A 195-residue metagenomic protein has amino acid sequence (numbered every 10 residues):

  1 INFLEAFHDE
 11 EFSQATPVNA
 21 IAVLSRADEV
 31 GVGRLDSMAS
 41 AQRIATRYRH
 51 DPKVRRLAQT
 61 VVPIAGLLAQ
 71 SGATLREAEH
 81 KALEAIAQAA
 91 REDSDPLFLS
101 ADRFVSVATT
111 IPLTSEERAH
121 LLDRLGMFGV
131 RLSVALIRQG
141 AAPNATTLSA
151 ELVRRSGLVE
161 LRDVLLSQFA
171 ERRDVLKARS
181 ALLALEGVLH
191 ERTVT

Functional and structural regions predicted by a protein language model:
I1-P17, I21-V23: Inter-motif core of Ras-like GTPase G domains
I21, V30-L35, A39-T195: C-terminal end of P-loop GTPase domains and the immediately downstream helical coupling element
R26: Walker B catalytic acidic pair
